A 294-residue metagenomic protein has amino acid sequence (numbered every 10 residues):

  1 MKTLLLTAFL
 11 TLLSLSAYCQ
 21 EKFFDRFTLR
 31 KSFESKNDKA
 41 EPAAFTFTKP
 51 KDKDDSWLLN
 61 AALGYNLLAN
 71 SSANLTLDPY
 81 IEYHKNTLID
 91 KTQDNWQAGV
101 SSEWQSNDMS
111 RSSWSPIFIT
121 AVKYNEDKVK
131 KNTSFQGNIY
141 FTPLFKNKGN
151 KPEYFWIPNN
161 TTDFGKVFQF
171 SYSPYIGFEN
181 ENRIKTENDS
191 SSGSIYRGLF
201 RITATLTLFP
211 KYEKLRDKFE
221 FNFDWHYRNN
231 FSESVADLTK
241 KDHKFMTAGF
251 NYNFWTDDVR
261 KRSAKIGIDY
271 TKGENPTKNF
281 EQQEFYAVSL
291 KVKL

Functional and structural regions predicted by a protein language model:
M1-F23: Bacterial Sec-dependent N-terminal signal peptides
Q20-L294: Transmembrane beta-barrel domains of bacterial outer-membrane proteins
